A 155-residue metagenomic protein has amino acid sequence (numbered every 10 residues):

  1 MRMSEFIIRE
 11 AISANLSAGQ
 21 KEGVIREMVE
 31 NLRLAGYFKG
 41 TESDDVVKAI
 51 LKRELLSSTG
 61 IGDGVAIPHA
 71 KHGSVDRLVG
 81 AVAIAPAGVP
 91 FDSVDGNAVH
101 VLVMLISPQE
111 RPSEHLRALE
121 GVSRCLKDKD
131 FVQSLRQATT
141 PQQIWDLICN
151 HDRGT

Functional and structural regions predicted by a protein language model:
M1-T155: Cytosolic covalent-transfer regions centered on His/Cys nucleophiles that carry phosphoryl or persulfide groups
